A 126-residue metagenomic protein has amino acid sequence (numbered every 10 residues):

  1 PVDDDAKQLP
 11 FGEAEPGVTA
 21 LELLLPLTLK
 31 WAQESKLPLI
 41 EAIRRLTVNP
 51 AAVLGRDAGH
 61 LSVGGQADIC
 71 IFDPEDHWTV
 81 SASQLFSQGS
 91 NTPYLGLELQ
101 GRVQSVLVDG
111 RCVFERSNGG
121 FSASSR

Functional and structural regions predicted by a protein language model:
P1-E75: His/Asp/Glu-enriched, well-ordered alpha-helical/loop segment that forms or immediately abuts the divalent-metal
A6-E13, Q66-S125: C-terminal cap of metal-dependent C-N hydrolases
